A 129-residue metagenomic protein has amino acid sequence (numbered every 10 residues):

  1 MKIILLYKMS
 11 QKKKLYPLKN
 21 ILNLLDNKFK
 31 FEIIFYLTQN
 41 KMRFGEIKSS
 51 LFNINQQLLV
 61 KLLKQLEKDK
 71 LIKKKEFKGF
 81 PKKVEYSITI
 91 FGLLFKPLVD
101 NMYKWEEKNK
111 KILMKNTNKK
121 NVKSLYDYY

Functional and structural regions predicted by a protein language model:
M1-K13, Q39, K68-D69, K73 (+2 more regions): C-terminal regulatory/oligomerization modules of transcriptional regulators
Y16-L58, K82-E85: N-terminal helix-turn-helix DNA-binding core of bacterial DNA-binding proteins
N23, N27, F31, K64 (+2 more regions): Generic detection of well-ordered alpha-helical segments
K48, E76, V99: Short, flexible helix/strand-to-coil boundary loops that buttress conserved ligand/catalytic motifs in alpha/beta
S49-L51, L62, I112-K115: Short, charged/polar low-complexity linear motifs in solvent-exposed/disordered segments
L59, L63-L66: Basic amphipathic alpha-helical segments that dock to polyanions
E67-S87: Beta-hairpin "wing" of winged helix-turn-helix
